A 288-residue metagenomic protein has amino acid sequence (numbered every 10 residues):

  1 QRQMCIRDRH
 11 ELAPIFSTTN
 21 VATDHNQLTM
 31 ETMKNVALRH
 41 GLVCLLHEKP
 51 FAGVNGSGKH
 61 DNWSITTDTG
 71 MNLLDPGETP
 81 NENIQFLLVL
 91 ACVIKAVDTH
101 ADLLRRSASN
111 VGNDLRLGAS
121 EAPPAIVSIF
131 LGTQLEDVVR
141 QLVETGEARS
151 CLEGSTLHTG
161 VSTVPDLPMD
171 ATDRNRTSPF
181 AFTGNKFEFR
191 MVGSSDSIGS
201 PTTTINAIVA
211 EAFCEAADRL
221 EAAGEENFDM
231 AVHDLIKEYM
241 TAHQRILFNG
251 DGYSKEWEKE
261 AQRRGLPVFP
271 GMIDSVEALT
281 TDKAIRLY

Functional and structural regions predicted by a protein language model:
Q1, H25-E48, G53-N55, S64-G112: Catalytic or ion-translocation cores adjacent to nucleophile or general acid/base/metal-coordination motifs in diverse
R2-I6: Short, small-residue-biased leader/transition segments that mark boundaries at the very start of proteins
R7-H10, Q27, P50-F51, S57 (+3 more regions): Acidic, glycine-enriched catalytic cores built around paired aspartates
H10-T19, W63, R190-G193: Short, hydrophobic beta-strand segments
P14, D75-P76, F182: Generic structural "secondary-structure junction" signal
F16-A22, T69-M71, E78-P80, G193-I198: A generic structural motif
